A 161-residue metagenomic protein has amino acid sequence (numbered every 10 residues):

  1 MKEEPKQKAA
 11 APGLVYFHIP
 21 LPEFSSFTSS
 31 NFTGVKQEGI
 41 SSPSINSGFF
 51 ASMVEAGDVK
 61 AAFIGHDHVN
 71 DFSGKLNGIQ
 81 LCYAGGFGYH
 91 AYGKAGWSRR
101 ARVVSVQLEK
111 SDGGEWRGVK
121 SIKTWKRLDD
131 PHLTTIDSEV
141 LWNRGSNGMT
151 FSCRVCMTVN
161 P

Functional and structural regions predicted by a protein language model:
M1-D71: His/acidic metal-ligating clusters that form di-metal
G34-S41, S47-A56, N70-P161: Binuclear metal-dependent phosphoesterase catalytic core
